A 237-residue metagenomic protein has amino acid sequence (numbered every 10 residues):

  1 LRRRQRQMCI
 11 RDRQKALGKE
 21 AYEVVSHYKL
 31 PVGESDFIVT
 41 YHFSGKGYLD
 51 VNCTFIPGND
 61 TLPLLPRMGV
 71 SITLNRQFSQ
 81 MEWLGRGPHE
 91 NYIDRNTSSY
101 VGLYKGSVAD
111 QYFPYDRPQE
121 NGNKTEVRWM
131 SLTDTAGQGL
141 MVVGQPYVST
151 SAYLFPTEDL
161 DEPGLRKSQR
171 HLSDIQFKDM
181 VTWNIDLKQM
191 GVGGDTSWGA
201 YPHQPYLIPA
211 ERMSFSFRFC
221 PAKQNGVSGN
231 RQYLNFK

Functional and structural regions predicted by a protein language model:
L1-I10: Single conserved hydrophobic/aromatic residue that forms the stacking wall/gate of nucleotide- or nucleobase-binding
R11-L30, Q111-K237: Catalytic domains of carbohydrate-active enzymes that cleave complex glycans
Q14-Q77, Y206-F215: Acidic, contiguous internal or C-terminal segments within carbohydrate-active enzymes that form a structured patch used
H42-G47, S71-L74, H89-Y92, G102-L103 (+3 more regions): Short, low-complexity, polar/charged sequence segments that are solvent-exposed and flexible
G45-V51, N91-R95, T150-L154: Short, surface-exposed linear segments at secondary-structure transitions and domain or protein termini
P57-Q145: Polysaccharide-binding surfaces and accessory modules of carbohydrate-active proteins
